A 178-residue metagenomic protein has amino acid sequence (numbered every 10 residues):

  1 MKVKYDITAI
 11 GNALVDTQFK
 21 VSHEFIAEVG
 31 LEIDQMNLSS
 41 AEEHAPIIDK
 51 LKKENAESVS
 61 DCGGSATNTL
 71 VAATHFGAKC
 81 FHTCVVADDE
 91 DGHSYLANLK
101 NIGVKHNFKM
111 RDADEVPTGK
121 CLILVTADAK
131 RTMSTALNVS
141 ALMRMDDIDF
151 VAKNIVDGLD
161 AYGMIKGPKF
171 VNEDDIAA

Functional and structural regions predicted by a protein language model:
M1-T83, S94, I155-G158, G167-I176: Glycine-rich phosphate/adenosyl-contacting loop at the front of the ribokinase-like
Y5, T118-C121: Change "...and in nucleic-acid phosphodiester-cleaving endonucleases..." to "...and in nucleic-acid processing enzymes
K53, I102-F108: Short Pro/Gly-enriched beta-strand edge/turn motifs at strand-loop
C84-D88, N107-V116: Beta-strand->loop->alpha-helix junctions that form or flank phosphate-binding loops in nucleotide-handling enzymes
D88-D89, K169: Gly/Ser/Thr-rich loops at beta-strand to alpha-helix junctions that form or flank small-molecule/cofactor-binding
H93-Y95, T126: Anionic-ligand anchoring segments at beta-strand to alpha-helix junctions in alpha/beta enzyme folds, i.e., glycine
N107-A113, C121-D174: Conserved phosphate-binding/catalytic loop of the ribokinase/pfkB sugar-kinase fold
